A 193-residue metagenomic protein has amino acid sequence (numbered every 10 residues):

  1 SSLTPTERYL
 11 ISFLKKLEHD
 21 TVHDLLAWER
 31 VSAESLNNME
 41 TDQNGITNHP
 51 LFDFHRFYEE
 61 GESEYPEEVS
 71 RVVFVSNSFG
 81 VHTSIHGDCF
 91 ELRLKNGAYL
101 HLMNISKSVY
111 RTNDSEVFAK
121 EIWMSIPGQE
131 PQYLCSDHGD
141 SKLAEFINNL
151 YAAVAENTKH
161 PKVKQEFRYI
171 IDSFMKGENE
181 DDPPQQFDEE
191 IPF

Functional and structural regions predicted by a protein language model:
S1-E60: N-terminal "first-domain core" detector
T4, N113-P183: Polybasic, proline/glycine-rich intrinsically disordered low-complexity segments
T21-V22, E116, Q186: Intrinsically disordered, low-complexity regions enriched in Ser/Pro/Gly/Gln/His and often acidic
D24-W28, S32, M39, M103-I105 (+3 more regions): Generic local-structure boundary detector
L36-I126: Amphipathic, interaction-prone secondary-structure segments
P184-P192: Short acidic, low-complexity intrinsically disordered linear motifs used for protein-protein interactions
